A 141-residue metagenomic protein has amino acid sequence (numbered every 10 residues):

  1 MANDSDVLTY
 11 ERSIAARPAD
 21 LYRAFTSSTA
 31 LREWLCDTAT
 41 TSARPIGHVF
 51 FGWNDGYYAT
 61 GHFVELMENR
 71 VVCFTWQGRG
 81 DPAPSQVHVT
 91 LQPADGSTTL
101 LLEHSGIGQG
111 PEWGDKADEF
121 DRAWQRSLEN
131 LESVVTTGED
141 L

Functional and structural regions predicted by a protein language model:
M1-T9: Short acidic N-proximal helix/loop "leader" segments that mark the beginning of a domain or an inter-domain linker
N3, G106-L141: A conserved amphipathic terminal alpha-helix motif
T9-Y10, A16, D20, T26-H62 (+1 more regions): Short beta-edge strand/loop motif at the mouth of beta-sheet-based domains
Y10-I14, V89, L102-H104: A structural signal for short, well-ordered beta-strand segments
A16, Y58, P82, D115-D118 (+1 more regions): Residues at secondary-structure transition points
F25, L35, W76, V135: Short, flexible helix/strand-to-coil boundary loops that buttress conserved ligand/catalytic motifs in alpha/beta
A39-T40, F50-S97, S105-G108: Hydrophobic-ligand binding "helix-grip"
